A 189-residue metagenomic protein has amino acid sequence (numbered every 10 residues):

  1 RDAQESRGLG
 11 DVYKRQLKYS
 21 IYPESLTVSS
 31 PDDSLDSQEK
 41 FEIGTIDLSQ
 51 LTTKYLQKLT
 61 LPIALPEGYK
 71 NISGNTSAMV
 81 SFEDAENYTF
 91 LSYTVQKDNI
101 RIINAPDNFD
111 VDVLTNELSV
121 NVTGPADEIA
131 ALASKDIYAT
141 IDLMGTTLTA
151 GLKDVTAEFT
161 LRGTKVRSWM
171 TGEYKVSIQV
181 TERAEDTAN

Functional and structural regions predicted by a protein language model:
R1, S6-N189: Structured interface patches
